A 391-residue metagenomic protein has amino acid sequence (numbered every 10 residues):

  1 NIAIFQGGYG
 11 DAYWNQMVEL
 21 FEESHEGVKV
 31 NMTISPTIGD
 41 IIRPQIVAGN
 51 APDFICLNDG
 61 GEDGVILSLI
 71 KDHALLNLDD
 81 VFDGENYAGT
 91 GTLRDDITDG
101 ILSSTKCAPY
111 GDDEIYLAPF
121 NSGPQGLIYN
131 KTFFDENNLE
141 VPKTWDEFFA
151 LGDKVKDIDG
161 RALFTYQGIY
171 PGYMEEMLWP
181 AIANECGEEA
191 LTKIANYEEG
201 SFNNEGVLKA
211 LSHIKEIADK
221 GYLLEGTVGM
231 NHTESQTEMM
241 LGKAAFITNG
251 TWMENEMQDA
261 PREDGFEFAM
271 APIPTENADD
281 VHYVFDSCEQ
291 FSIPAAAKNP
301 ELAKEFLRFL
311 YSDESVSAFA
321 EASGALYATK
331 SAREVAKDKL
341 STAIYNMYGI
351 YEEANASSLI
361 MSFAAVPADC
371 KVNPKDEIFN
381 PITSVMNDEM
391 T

Functional and structural regions predicted by a protein language model:
N1-A74, G84-D95, V141, V228 (+5 more regions): Conserved N-terminal structural module of periplasmic/extracytoplasmic solute-binding proteins
E19, E23, K29, V47-A48 (+5 more regions): Extracytoplasmic/periplasmic substrate-recognition and gating elements
I34-I41, W145-F149, G226-M240: Short helix-initiation/N-cap motifs at beta->coil->alpha
Q45, N77-I97, N184-K209, D259-E263 (+1 more regions): Short, solvent-exposed loop/beta-turn-alpha elements that line the ligand-binding surface or hinge of extracytoplasmic
E62-P124, E140, F149, M177 (+1 more regions): Hinge/lid segment of periplasmic solute-binding proteins
K106-F120, Q125, F149-E199, K215 (+1 more regions): Extracytoplasmic/periplasmic solute-binding protein
L117, A195-N196, V284-F285, F291 (+1 more regions): C-terminal capping/gating helix-and-loop segments adjacent to ligand/active sites or protein-protein/ligand interfaces
G152-K154, N196-V228: Glycine-centered hinge/linker elements that transmit conformational signals in sensory and ligand-binding systems
